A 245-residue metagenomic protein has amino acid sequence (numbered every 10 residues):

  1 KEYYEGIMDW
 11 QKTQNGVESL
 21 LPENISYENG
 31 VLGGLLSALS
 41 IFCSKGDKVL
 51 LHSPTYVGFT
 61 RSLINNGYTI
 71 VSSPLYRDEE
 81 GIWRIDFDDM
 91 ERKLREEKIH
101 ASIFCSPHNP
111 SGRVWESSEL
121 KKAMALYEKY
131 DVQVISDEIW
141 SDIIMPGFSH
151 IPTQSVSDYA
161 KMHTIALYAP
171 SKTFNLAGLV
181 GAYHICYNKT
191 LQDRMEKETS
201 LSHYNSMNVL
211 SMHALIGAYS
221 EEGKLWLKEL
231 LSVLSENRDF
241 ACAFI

Functional and structural regions predicted by a protein language model:
E2-A125, D142-I143, H150-S155: Conserved core of the PLP fold type I
D47, Y68, Y127-Q133, K161-M162: A short helix->loop->beta-strand "cap" motif at the edges of active sites that frequently abuts
R92, S118-A125, K129, T190 (+2 more regions): Alpha-helical scaffolding segments of alpha/beta enzyme cores, especially the outer helices of TIM-barrel or partial
H100-A101, Q133, I165: Short, Asp-centered acidic motifs that coordinate Mg2+ and/or phosphate in catalytic or ligand-binding sites
S106, V134-I135: Residue-level marker for buried hydrophobic side chains located in beta-strands that build the well-ordered beta-sheet
E138: Walker B catalytic acidic pair
H163-F244: PLP-dependent aminotransferase class I/II
